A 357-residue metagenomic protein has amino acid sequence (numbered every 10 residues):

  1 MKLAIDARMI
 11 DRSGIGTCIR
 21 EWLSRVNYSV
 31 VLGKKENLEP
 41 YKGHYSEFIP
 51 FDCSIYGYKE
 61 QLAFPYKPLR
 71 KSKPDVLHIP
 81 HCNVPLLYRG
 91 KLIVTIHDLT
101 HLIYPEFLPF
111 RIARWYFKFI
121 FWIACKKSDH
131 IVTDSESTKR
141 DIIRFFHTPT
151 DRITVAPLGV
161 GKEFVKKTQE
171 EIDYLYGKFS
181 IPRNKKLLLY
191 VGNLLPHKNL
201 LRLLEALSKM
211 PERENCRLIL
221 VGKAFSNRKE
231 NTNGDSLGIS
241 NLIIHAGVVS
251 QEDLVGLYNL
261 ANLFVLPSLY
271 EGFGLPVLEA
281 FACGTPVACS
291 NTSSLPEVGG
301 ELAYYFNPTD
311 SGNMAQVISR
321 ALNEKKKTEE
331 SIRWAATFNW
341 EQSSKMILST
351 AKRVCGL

Functional and structural regions predicted by a protein language model:
M1-L357: Carbohydrate transferase catalytic cores enriched for Leloir-type hexosyltransferases
